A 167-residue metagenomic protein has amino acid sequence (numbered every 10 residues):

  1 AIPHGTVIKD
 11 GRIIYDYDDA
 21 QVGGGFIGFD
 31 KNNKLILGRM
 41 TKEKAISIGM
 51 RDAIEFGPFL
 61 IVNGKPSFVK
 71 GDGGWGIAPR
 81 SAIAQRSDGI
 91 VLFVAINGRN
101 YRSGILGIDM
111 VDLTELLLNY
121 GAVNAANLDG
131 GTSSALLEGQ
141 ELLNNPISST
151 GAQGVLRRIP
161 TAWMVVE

Functional and structural regions predicted by a protein language model:
A1-E167: Gly/Ser/Thr/Pro-rich low-complexity, intrinsically disordered segments
